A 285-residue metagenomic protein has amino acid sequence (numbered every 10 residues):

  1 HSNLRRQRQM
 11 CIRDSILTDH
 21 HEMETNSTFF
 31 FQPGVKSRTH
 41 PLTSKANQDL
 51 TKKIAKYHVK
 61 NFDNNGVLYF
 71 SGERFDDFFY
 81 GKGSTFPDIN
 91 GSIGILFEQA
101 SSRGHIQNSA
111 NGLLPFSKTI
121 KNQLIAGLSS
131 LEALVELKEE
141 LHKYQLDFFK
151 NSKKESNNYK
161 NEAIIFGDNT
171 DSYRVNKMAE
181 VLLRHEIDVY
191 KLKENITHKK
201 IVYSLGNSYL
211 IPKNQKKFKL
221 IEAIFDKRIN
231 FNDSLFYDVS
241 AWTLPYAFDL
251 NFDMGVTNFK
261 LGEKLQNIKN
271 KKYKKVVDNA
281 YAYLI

Functional and structural regions predicted by a protein language model:
H1-I12: Single conserved hydrophobic/aromatic residue that forms the stacking wall/gate of nucleotide- or nucleobase-binding
D14-S15, N161: A general structural motif
S15-T25: Histidine-centered catalytic micro-motifs
T25, F31-Y69, E73-F79, G83-I285: Intrinsic-disorder/low-complexity accessory segments
